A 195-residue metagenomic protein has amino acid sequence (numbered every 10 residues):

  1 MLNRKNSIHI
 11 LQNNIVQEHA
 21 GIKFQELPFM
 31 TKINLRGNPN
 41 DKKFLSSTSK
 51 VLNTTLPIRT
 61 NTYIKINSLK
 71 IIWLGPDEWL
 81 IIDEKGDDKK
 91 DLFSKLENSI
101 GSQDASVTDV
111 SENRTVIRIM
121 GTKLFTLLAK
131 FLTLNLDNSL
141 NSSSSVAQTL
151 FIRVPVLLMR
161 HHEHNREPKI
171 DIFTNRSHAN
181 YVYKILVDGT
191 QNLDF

Functional and structural regions predicted by a protein language model:
M1-F195: Basic, glycine/lysine-rich polyanion-binding surfaces/domains
